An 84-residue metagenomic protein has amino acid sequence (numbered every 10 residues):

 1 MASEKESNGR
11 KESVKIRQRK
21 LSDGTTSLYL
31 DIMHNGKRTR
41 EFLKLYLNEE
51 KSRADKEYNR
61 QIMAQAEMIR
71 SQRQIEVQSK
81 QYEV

Functional and structural regions predicted by a protein language model:
M1-V84: Basic/aromatic DNA-contact patch characteristic of tyrosine site-specific recombinases
